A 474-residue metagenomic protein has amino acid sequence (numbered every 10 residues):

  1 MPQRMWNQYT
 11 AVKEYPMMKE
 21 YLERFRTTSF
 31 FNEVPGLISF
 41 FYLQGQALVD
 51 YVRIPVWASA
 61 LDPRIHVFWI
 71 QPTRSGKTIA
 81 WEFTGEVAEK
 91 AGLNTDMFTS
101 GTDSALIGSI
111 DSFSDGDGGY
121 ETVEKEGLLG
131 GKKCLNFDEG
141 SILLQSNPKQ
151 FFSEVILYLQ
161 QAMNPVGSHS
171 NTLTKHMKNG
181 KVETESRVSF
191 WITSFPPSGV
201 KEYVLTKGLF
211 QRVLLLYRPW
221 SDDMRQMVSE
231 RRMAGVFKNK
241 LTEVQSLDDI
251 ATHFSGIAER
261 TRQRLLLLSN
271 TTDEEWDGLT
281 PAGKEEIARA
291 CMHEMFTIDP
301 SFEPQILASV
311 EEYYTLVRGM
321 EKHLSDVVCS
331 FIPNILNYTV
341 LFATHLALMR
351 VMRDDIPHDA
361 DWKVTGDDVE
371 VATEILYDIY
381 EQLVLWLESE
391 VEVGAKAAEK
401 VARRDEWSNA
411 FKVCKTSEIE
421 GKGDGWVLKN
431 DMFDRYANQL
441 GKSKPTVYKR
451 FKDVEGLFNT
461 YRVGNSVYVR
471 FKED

Functional and structural regions predicted by a protein language model:
M1-R470: Phosphate-handling catalytic cores of nucleic-acid transaction enzymes
